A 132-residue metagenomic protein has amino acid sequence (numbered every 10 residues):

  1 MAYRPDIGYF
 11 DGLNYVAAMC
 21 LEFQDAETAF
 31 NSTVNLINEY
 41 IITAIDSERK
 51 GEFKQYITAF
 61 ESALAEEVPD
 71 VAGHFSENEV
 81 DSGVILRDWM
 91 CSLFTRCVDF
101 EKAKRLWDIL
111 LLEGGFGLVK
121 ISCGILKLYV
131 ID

Functional and structural regions predicted by a protein language model:
M1-D132: Helix-rich, well-folded core regions that mediate interactions or catalysis
